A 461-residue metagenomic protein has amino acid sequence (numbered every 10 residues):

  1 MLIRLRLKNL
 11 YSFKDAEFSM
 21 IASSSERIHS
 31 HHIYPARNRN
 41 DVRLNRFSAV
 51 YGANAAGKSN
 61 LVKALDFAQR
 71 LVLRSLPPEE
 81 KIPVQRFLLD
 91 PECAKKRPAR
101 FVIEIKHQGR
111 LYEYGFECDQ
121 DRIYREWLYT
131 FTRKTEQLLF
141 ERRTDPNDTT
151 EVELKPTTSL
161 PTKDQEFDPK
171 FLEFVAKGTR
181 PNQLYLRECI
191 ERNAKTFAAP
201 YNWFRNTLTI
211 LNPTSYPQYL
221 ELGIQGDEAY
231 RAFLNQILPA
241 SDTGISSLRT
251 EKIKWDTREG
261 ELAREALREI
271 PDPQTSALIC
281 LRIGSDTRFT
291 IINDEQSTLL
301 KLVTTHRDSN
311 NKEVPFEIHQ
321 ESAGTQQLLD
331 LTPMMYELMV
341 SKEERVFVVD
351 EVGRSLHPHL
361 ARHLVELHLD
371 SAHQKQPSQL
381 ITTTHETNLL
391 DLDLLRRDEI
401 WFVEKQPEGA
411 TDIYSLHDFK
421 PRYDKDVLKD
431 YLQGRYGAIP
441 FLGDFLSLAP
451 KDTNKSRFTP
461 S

Functional and structural regions predicted by a protein language model:
M1, K96-R100, D119-Y124, E295-K301 (+1 more regions): A short, compositionally biased
M1-N40, L44-L73, L299-F441, K455-F458: Switch/communication elements of ASCE P-loop NTPase nucleotide-binding domains
E17, V102, E113-E117, I292 (+1 more regions): Short, surface-exposed charged micro-motifs
I33-A49, A53-A55, V62-I123: Conserved P-loop NTP-binding catalytic core
I82-F87, I283-D286, T382-E386: Short Pro/Gly-enriched beta-strand edge/turn motifs at strand-loop
I105, C118-Q120, T144, E404-P407: Short, low-complexity Ser/Thr-rich regulatory SLiMs
E113-P271: Electropositive, glycine-dotted interaction segments that contact anionic polymers or phosphate-rich ligands
S215-Q320, R435, D444-S461: Extended helical coiled-coil dimerization/tether regions that scaffold and oligomerize large DNA-maintenance assemblies
